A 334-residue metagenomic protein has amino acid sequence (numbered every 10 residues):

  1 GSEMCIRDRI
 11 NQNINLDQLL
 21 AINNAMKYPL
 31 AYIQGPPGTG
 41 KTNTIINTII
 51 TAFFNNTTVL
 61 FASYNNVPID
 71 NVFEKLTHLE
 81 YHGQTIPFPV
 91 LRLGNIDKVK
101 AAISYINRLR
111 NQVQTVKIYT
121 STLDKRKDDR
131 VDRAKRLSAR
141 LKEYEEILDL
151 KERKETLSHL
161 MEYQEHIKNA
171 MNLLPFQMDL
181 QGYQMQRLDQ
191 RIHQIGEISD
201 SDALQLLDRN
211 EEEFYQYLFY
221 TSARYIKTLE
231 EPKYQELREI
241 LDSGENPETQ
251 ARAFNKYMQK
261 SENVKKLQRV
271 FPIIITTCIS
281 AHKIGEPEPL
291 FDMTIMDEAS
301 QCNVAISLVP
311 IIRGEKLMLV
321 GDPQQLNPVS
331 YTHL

Functional and structural regions predicted by a protein language model:
G1-S2, I6-N24, V116: Pre-P-loop entry segment of helicase/translocase ATPase cores
S2, I6-N13, N169-F291: Conserved helicase NTPase catalytic core signature
I22-Y28, F53: Phosphate-binding P-loop
L30-T44: Walker A/P-loop
T44-N55: Walker A/P-loop NTP-binding motif
T57-I69: Conserved RecA-like ASCE P-loop NTPase motor core of nucleic-acid helicases/translocases
N71-K142, I147: P-loop NTPase motor core
I279-M296, S300-L334: Conserved helicase motor core of SF1/SF2 NTP-dependent helicases
